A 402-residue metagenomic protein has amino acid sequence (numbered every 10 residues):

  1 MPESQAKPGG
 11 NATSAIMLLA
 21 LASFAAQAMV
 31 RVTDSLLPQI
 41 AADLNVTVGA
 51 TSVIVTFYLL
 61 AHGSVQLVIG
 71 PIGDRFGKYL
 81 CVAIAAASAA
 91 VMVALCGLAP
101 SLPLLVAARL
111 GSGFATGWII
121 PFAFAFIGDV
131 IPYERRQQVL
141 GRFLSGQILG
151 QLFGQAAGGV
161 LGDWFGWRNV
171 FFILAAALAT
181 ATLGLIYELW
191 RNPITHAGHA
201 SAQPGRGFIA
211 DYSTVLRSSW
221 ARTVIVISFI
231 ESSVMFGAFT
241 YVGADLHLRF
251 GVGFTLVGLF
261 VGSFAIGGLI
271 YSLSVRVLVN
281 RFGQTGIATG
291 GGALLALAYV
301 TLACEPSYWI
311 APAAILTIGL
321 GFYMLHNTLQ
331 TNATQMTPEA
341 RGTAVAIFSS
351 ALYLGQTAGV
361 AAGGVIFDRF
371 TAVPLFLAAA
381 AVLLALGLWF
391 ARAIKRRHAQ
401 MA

Functional and structural regions predicted by a protein language model:
P2-G10, W190-I225: Juxtamembrane intracellular "pre-TM" segments in multi-pass secondary transporters
N45, G77, L98-L104, A115 (+2 more regions): Helix-breaking motifs and short loop linkers at transmembrane-helix boundaries and internal kinks in secondary membrane
S64-P100: Conserved MFS/SLC helix-loop-helix module at the cytosolic interface between two early adjacent transmembrane helices
V65-G77, I270-G283, F367-D368: Helix-to-loop junctions at the C-terminal end of transmembrane segments in multipass secondary transporters
M92, P103-G111, W309-T317: Paired small-residue
L104, Y133, R142-W190: Helix-loop-helix hairpin linking two adjacent transmembrane segments in secondary transporters
A108-L149: Cytoplasmic helix-loop-helix junction between adjacent transmembrane helices in 12-TM secondary transporters
T285-L329: C-terminal transmembrane helical hairpin of 12-TM major facilitator-type secondary transporters
